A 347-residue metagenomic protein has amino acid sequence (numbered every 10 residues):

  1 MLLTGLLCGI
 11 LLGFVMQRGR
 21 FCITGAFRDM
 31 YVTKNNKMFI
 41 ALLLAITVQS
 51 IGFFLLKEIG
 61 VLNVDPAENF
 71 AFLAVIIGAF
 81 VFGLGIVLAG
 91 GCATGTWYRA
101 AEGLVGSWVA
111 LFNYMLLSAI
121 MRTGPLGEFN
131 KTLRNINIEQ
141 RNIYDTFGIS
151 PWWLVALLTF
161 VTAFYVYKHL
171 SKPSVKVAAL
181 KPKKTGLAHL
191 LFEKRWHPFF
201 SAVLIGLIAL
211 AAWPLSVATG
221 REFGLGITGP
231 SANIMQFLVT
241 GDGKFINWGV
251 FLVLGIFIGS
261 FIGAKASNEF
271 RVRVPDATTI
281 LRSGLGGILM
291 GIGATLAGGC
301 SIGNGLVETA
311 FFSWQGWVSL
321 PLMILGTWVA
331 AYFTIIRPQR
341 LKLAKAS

Functional and structural regions predicted by a protein language model:
M1-S347: Membrane-interfacial helix-loop segments of redox and metal-homeostasis proteins, especially TM-loop-TM junctions
